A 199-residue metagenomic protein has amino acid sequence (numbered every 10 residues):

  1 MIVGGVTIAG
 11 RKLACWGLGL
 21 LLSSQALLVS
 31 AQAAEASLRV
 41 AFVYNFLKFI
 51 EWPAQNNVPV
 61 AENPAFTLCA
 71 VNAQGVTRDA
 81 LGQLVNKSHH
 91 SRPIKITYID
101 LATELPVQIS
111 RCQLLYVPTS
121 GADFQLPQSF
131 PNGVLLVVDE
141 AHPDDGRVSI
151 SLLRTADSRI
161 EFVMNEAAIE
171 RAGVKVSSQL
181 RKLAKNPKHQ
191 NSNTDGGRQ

Functional and structural regions predicted by a protein language model:
I2-G10, A14, L27-Q199: Short hydrophobic alpha-helices and adjacent helix-cap/hinge residues
L21-A26: Hydrophobic core
